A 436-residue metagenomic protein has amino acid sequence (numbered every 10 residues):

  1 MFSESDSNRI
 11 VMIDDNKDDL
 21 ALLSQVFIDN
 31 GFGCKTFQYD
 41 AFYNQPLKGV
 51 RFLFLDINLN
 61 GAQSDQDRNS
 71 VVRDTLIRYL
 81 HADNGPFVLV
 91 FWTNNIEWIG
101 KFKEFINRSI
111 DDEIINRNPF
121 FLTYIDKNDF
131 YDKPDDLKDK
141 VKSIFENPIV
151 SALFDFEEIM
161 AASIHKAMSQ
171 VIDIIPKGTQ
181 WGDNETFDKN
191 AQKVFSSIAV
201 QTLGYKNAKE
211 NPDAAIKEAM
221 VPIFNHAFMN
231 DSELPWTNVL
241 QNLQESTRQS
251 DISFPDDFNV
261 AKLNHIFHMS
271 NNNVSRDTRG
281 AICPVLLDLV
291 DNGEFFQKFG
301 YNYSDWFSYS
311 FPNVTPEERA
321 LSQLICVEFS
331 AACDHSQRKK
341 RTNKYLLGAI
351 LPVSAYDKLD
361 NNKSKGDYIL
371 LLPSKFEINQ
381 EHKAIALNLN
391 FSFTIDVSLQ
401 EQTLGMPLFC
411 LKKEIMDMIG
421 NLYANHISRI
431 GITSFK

Functional and structural regions predicted by a protein language model:
M1-M12, N16-D213, K217, D334-R338 (+1 more regions): Extended charged low-complexity segments that act as oligomerization/scaffolding linkers
D155, I159, S163-L370: Extended alpha-helical coiled-coil/bundle linker/stalk regions that scaffold oligomerization and domain organization
